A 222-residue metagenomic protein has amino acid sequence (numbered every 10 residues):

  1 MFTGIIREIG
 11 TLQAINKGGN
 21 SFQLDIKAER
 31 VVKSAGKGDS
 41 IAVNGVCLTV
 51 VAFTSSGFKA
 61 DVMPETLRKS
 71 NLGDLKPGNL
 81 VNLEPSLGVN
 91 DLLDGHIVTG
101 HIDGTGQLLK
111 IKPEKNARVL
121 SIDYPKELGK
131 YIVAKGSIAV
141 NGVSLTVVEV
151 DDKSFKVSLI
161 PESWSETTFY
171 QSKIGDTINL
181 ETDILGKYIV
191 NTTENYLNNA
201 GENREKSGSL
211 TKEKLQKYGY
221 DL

Functional and structural regions predicted by a protein language model:
M1-L222: Conserved loop->alpha-helix
